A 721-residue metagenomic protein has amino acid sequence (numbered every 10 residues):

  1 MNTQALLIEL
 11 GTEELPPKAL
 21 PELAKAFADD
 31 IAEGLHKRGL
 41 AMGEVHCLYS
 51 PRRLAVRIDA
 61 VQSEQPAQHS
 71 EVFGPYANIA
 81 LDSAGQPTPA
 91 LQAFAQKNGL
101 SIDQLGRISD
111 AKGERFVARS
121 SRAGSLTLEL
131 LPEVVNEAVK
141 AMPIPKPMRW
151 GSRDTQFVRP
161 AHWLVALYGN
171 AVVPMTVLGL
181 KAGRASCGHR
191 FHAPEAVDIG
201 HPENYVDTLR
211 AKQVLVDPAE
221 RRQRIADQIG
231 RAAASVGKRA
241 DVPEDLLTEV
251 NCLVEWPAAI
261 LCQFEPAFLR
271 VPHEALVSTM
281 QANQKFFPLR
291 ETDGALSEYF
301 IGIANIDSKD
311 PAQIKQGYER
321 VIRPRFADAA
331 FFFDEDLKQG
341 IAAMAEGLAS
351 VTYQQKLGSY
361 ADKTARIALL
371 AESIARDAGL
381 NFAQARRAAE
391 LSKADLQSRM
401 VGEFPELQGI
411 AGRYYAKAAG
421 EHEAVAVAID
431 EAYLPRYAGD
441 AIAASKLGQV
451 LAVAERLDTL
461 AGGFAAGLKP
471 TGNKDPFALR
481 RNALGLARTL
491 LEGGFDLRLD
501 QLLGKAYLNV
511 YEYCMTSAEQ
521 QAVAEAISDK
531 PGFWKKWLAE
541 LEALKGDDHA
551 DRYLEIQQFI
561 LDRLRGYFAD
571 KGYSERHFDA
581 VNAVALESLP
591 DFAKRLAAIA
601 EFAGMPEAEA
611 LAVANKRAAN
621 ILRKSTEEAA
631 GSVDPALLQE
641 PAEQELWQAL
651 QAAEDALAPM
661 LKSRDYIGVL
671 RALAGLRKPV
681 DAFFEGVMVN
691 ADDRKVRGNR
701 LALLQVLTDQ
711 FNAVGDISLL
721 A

Functional and structural regions predicted by a protein language model:
M1-A721: Amphipathic alpha-helical "coupling" segments that flank catalytic cores
